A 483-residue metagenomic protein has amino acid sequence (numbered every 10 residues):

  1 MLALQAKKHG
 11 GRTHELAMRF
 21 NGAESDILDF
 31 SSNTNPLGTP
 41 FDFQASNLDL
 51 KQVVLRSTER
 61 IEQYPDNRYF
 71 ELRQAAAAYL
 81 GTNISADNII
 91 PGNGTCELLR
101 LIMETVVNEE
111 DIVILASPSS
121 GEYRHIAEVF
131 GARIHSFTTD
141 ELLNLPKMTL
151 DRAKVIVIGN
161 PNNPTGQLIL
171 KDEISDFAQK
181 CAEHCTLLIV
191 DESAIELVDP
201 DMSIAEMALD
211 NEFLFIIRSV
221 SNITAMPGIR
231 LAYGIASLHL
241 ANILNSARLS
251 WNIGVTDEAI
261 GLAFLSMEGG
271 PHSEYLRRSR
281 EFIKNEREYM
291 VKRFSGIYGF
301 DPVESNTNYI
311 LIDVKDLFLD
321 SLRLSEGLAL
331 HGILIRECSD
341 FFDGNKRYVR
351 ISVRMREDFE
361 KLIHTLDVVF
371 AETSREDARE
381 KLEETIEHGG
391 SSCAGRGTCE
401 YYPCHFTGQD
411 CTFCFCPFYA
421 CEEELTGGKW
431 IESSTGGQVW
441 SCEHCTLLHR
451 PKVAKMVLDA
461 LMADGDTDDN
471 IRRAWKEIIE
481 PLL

Functional and structural regions predicted by a protein language model:
L2-G94, L101: N-terminal small-domain helix-loop-helix segment of the aminotransferase-like
S31, V155-N162, L188-E192, E304-S305: Short beta-strands and strand-loop turn motifs
E59-A182, A194-N211, F215, L249: Conserved core of the PLP fold type I
N67-R68, F213-G296, F300-V303: PLP-dependent aminotransferase class I/II
D172, L330-H331, D340-E376: PLP-dependent enzyme catalytic core of the Aspartate aminotransferase-like
I283-K284, I297-H331: Conserved PLP-binding catalytic core of the aspartate aminotransferase-like
R375-L483: Cysteine-centered metal-binding/redox modules
